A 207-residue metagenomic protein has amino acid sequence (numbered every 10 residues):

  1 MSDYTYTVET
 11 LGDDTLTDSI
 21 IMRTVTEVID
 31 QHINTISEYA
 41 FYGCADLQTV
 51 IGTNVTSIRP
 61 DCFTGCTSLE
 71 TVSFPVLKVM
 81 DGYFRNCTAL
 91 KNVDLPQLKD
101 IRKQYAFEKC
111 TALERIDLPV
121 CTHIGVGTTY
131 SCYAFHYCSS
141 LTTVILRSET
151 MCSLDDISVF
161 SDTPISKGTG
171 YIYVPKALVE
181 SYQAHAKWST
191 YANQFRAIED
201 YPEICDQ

Functional and structural regions predicted by a protein language model:
M1-D13, I20-T35, C44-S57, T67-K78 (+5 more regions): Structural signature of tandem-repeat unit edges
S37-A40, R59-T64, D81-R85, K103-E108 (+2 more regions): Consensus positions within tandem repeat domains that build extended binding/scaffold surfaces
S131, T163-I165: Short helices/loops that flank or line small-molecule/ion binding pockets
D156-T163, E180-N193: Short, aromatic/basic amphipathic alpha-helical patches
Y201-I204: Surface-exposed intrinsically disordered loops and tails
